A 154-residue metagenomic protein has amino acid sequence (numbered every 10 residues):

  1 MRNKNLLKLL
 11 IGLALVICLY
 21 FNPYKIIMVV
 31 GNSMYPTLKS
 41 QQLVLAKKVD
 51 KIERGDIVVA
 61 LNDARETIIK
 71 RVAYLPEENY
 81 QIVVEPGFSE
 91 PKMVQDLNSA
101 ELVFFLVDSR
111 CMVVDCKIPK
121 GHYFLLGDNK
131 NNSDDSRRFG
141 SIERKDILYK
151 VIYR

Functional and structural regions predicted by a protein language model:
M1-A14: N-terminal Sec-pathway targeting helices
L7-L10, K25-M28, Y35-R154: Soluble "head" domains of membrane/secretory-pathway proteins
L15-V16, D128: Hydrophobic alpha-helical segments, principally membrane-spanning helices and signal/leader peptides
I17-V30: Membrane-interface motif at the C-terminal end of an N-terminal transmembrane signal
